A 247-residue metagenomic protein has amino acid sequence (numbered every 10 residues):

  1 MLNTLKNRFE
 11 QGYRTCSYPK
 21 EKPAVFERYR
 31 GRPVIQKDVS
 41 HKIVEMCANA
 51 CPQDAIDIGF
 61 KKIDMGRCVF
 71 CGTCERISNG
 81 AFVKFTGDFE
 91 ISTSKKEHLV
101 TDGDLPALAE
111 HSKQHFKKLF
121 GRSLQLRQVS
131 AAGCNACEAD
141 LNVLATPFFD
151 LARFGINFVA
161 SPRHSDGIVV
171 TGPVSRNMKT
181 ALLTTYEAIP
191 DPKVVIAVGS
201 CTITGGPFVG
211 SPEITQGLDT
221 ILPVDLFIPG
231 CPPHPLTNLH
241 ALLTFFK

Functional and structural regions predicted by a protein language model:
M1-D54: Ferredoxin-type iron-sulfur electron-transfer modules and their immediate structural context
L2-N3, N7-E10, R14, K22-P23 (+2 more regions): Flanking helices and flexible, charged tails adjoining ferredoxin-like Fe-S electron-transfer domains in multi-subunit
I35, V44-I91: Iron-sulfur cluster-binding cysteine motifs and their immediate structural context in ferredoxin-like electron-transfer
V39, K62-G66, Q125-V129: Immediate flanking context of iron-sulfur cluster ligation sites
H41, E45, P106, E110 (+6 more regions): Electropositive phosphate-/nucleotide-binding environments in soluble metabolic enzymes
F120, Y186-P190, F246: Structural signal for hydrophobic packing residues in well-ordered secondary-structure cores of soluble enzyme domains
A139-L141, F149, G155-H240: Cofactor-cradling patches in redox/metallo enzymes
A241-F245: C-terminal alpha-helix
